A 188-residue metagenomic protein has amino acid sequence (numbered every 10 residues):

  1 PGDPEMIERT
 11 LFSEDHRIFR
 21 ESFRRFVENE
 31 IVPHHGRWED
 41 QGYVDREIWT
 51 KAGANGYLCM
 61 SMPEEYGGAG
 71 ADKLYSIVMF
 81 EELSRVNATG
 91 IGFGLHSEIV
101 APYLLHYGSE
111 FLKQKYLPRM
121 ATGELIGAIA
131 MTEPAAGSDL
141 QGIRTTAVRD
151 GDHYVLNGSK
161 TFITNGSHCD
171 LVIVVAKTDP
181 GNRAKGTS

Functional and structural regions predicted by a protein language model:
P1-I18: Intrinsic disorder at enzyme termini
V32-Y43: C-terminal helix-coil-helix/basic helical segment that borders enzyme active sites and/or dimer interfaces and provides
A54-E124, T164-L171, R183: Internal helix-loop-helix
G123-M131: A short, Trp-centered hydrophobic/proline-enriched beta-strand micro-motif
A136-D139, Y154: Hydrophobic, small-residue-rich alpha-helical packing segments that form membrane-like cores
T145-V148: A structural signal for short hydrophobic beta-strand segments in well-ordered beta-sheet cores
H153, N157-S188: A short core secondary-structure module
